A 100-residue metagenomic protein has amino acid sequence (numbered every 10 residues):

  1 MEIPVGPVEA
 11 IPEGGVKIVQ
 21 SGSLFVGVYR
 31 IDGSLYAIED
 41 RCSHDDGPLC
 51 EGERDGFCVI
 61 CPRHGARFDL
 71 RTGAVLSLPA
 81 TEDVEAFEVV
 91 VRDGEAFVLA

Functional and structural regions predicted by a protein language model:
M1-G56, D69-L70, A74, E82-A100: N-terminal pre-ligand scaffold of iron-sulfur
C42, C61-H64: Short cysteine clusters
L78: Short glycine/proline-centered loop/turn elements that form peptide/ligand docking sites
